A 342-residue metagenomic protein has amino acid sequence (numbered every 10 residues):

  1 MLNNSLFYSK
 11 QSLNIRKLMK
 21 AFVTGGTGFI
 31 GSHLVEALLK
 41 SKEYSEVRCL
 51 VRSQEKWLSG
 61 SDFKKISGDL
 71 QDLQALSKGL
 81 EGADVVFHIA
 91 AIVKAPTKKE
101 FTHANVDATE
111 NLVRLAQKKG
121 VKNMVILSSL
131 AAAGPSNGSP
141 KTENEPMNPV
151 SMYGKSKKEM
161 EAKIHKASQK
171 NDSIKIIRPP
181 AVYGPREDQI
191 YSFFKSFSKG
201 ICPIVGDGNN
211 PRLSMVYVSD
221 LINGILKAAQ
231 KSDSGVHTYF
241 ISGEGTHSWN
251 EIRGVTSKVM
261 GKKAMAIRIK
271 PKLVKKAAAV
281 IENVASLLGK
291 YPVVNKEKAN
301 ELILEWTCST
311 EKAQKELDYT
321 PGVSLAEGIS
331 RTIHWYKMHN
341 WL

Functional and structural regions predicted by a protein language model:
A21-K40: N-terminal Rossmann NAD(P)H-binding glycine-rich loop of SDR-like oxidoreductase domains
F63, S67-E110, L115, L130-P135: NAD(P)H-binding glycine-rich loop region in Rossmannoid oxidoreductase-like domains and their noncatalytic homologs
E110-Y153, K175: Conserved Rossmann-fold NAD(P)-dependent oxidoreductase catalytic core, especially the SDR/UDP-sugar
G134, D172-Y191: Flexible, glycine-rich beta-alpha linker
V150-K175: Active-site Tyr-X1-5-Lys
E187-S192, G208-A229, V236-H237: Substrate-positioning beta->alpha
K227-V293, T310, A326, S330-R331: Mid/C-terminal beta-alpha module of Rossmann-like enzyme folds, strongest in SDR-family dehydrogenases/epimerases
K312-E316, T320-L342: Amphipathic terminal alpha-helices
